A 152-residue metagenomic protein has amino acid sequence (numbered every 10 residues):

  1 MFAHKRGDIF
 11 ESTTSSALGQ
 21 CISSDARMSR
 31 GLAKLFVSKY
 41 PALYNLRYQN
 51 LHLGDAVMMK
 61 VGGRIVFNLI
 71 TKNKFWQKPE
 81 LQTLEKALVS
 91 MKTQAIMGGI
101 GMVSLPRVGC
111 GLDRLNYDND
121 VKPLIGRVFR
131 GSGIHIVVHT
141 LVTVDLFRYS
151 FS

Functional and structural regions predicted by a protein language model:
M1-S152: Macrodomain-like recognition of ADP-ribose-binding/processing modules
